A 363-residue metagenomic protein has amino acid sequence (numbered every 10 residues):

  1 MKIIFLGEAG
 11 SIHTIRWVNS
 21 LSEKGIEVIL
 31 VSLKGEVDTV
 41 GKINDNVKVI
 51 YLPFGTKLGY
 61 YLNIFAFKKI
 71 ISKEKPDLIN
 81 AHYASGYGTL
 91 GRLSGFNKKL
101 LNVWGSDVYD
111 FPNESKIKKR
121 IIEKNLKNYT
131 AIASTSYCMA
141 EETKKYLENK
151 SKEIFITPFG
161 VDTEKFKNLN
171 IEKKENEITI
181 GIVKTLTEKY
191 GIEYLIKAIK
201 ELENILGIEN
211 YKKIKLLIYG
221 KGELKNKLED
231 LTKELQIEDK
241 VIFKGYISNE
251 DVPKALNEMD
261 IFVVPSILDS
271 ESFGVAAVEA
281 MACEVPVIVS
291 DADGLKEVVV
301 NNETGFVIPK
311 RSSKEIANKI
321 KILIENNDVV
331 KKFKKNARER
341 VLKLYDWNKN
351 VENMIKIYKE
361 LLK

Functional and structural regions predicted by a protein language model:
M1-V47: N-terminal subdomain of nucleotide-sugar transferases
I3-I4, L78, L93-F111, A133: Active-site proximal beta-strand in glycosyltransferases
I4, E172-E201, L217: Conserved donor-binding/catalytic core segment of Leloir-type glycosyltransferases
I71, Y246-I247, K254-M259: Short alpha-helical donor nucleotide-sugar binding micro-motif in glycosyltransferases
L101, E123, K127-N168: Donor nucleotide-sugar binding/catalytic pocket of nucleotide-sugar-dependent glycosyltransferases
Y211, K227-I247: Nucleotide-activated donor-binding/catalytic signature segment of Leloir-type glycosyltransferases, i.e., the conserved
P286-V289: Short hydrophobic beta-strand element within catalytic cores of glycosyltransferases and related nucleotide-activated
N301-N302, F306-S313, I322-D328: Conserved acidic donor-binding segment of nucleotide-sugar-dependent glycosyltransferases
